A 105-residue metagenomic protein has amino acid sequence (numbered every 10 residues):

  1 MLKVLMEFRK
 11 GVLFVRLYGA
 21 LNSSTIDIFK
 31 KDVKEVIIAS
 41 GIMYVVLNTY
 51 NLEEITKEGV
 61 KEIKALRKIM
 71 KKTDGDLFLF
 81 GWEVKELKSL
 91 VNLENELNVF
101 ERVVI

Functional and structural regions predicted by a protein language model:
M1-I55, K64-I105: STAS-like cytosolic regulatory interaction modules
